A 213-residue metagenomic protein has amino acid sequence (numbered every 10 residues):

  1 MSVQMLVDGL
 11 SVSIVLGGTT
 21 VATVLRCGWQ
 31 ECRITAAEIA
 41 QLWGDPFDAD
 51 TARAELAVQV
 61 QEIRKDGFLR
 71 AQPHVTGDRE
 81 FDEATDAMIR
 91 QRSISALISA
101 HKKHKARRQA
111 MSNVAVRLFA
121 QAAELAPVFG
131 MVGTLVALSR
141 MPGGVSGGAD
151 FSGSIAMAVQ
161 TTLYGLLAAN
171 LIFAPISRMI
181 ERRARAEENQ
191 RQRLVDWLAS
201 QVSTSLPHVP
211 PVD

Functional and structural regions predicted by a protein language model:
M1-R117, R191-D213: Large intracellular
S2, R108-E181: Helix-termination/interfacial motifs at the ends of transmembrane alpha-helices
V15, A149-D150, E188: Residues in flexible loops and secondary-structure boundaries
G165, A174, A186, W197-T204: Hydrophobic alpha-helical segments
I176-R193: Long amphipathic all-alpha helical oligomerization modules
